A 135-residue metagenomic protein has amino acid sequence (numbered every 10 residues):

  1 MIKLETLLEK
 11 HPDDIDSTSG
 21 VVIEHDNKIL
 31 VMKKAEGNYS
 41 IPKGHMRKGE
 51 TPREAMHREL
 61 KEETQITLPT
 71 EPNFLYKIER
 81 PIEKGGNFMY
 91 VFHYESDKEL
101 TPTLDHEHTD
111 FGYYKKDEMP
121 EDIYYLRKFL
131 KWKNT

Functional and structural regions predicted by a protein language model:
M1-G20: Acidic, metal-coordinating catalytic segment for phosphate/diphosphate chemistry, firing primarily on the Nudix
L7-H11, E79, I123-L126: Class I (Rossmann-like) S-adenosyl-L-methionine-dependent methyltransferase catalytic domain, capturing the SAM-binding
D13, V21, V31, I82 (+1 more regions): Short secondary-structure boundary/capping segments
D16-S17, I78-T101, G112-E118, F129 (+1 more regions): Active-site-adjacent beta-strand/loop module that shapes the phosphate/pyrophosphate-binding cleft
G20, K28, D110: Conserved beta-strand and immediately adjacent loop positions that scaffold enzyme active sites
E24-E63: Conserved Nudix-box catalytic region and its N-terminal flanking loop in Nudix hydrolases and closely related
T67-K77: A short coil-to-beta-strand element that immediately follows conserved catalytic motifs
T101-H106, D122-L126: Short, charged, solvent-exposed linker or helix-capping segments at domain edges/interfaces that act as flexible hinges
